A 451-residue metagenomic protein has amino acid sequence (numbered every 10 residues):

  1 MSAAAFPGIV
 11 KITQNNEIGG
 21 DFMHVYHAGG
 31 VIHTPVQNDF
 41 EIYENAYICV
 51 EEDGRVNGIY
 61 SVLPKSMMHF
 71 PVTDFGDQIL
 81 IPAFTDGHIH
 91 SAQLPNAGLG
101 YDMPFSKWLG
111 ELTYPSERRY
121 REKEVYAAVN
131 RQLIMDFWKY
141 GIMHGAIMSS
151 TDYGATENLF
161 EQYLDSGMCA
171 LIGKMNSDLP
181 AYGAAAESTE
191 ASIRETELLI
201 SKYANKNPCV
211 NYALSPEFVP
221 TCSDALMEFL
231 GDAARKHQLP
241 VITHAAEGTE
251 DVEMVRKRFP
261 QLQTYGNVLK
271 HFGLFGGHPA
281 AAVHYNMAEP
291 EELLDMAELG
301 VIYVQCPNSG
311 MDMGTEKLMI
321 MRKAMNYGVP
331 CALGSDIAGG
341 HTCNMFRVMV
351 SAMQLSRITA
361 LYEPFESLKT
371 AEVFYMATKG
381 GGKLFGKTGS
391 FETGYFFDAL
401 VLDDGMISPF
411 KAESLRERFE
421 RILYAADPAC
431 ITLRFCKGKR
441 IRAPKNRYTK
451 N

Functional and structural regions predicted by a protein language model:
F6-M67: N-terminal metal-binding scaffold of metallo-dependent hydrolase/deaminase domains
G20-G29, K65-W108, R131, M135-K139: Replace "His-x-His-based motif
G30, I48, D77, H88 (+13 more regions): Divalent metal-coordination and catalytic microenvironments
T34-V36, F396-N451: C-terminal cap of metal-dependent C-N hydrolases
P95-Y126, L179-T189, G248-G277, I302 (+1 more regions): Active-site gating loops and adjacent loop-to-helix segments of metal-dependent hydrolytic enzymes
A97-M168, S192-K206: Alpha-helical scaffold segments that flank or form the walls of functional sites
G154-N286: Metal-coordinating catalytic core of metallo-dependent amide/deamination hydrolases
T264-N267, H271-G277, M319-M406: His/Asp/Glu-enriched, well-ordered alpha-helical/loop segment that forms or immediately abuts the divalent-metal
